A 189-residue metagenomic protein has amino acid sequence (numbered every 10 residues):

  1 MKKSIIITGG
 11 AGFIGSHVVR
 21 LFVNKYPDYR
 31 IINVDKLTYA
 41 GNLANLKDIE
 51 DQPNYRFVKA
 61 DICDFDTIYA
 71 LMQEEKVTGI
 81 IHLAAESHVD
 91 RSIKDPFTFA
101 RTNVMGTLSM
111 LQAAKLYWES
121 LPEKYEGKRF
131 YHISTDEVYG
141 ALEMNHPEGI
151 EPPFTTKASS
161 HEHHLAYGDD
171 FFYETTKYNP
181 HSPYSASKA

Functional and structural regions predicted by a protein language model:
M1-A189: N-terminal Rossmann-like NAD(P)+-binding domain of SDR-like oxidoreductases, especially those catalyzing
